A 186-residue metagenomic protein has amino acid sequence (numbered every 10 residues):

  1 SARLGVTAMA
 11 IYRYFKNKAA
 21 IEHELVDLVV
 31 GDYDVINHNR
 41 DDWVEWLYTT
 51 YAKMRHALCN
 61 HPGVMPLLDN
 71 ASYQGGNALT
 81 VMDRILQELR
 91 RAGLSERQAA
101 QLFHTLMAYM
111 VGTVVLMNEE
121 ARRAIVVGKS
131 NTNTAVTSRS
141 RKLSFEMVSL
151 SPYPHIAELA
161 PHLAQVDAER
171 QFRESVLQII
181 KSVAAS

Functional and structural regions predicted by a protein language model:
S1-A20, E24: Helix-turn-helix
R3, A108-G112, S182: A short structural micro-motif
L28-D32: Short, basic, alpha-helical segments at the C-terminal edge of helix-turn-helix-like DNA-binding modules
D34-T80, E96, F103-L106: Hydrophobic alpha-helical connector segments
D83-E119, R123, K129-S130: Mid-protein regulatory/catalytic core that forms ligand/cofactor-binding pockets and protein-protein interaction
R91, E119-S186: C-terminal peripheral helix-coil segments that are non-catalytic and often amphipathic
